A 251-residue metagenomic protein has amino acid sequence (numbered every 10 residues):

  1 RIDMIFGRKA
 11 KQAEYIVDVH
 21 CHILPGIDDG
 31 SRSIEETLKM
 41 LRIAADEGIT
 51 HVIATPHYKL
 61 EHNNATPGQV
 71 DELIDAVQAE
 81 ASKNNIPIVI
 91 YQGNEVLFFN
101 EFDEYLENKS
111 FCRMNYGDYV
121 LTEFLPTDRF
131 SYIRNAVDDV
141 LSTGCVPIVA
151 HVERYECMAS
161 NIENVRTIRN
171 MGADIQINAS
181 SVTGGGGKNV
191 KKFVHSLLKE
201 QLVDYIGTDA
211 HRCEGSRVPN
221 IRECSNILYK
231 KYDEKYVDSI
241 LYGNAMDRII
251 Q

Functional and structural regions predicted by a protein language model:
R1-I86: An N-terminally biased module of ancient metal coordination in phosphate/nucleic-acid-related enzymes
M4, R222, N226-Q251: Mid-to-C-terminal alpha-helical segments outside catalytic/metal-binding sites
G7, N63-Q176: Extended substrate/RNA-proximal surfaces in nucleic-acid metabolism proteins
R8-G26, I162-Q176, T183: Mobile, glycine- and charge-enriched loop segments and immediately flanking short secondary-structure elements within
E14-D18, V52, Y119, P147 (+2 more regions): Hydrophobic "anchor" residues on beta-strands that sit immediately upstream of conserved functional sites
H22-L24, H57-Y58, G93-L97, L125-T127 (+3 more regions): Active-site beta-loop-alpha junctions enriched in small/polar residues
A45, L141, R169, L198-K199: Non-catalytic positions within long, well-ordered alpha-helices that form the structural scaffold/packing of enzyme
L202-V218: Short acidic/histidine-rich active-site segments
